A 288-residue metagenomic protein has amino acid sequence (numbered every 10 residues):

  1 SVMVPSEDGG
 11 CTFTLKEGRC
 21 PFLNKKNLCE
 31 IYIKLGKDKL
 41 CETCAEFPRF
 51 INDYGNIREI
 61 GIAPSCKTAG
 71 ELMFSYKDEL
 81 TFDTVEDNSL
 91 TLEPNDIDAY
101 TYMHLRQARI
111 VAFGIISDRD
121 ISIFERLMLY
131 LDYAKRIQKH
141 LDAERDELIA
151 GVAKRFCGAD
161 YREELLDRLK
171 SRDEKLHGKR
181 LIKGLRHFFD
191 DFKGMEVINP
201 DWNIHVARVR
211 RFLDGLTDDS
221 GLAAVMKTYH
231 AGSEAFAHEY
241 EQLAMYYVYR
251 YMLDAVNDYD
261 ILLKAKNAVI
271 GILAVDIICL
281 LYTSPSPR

Functional and structural regions predicted by a protein language model:
S1-T81, V85-P94, H104, Y133-K135 (+5 more regions): Hydrophobic scaffolds flanking metal-cofactor catalytic centers in soluble metalloenzymes
V85-D120: Acidic/Ser/Thr-rich, low-complexity mid-to-C-terminal regulatory regions of eukaryotic proteins
R106-F113, S117, I121-L131, K135-E163: A conserved active-site cap/scaffold subdomain adjacent to cofactor or substrate pockets
E234-E241: Charged, well-structured binding/catalytic surfaces in domain cores that contact anionic ligands
Y282-P287: Conserved small/polar residues in nucleotide/adenosyl-binding loops
